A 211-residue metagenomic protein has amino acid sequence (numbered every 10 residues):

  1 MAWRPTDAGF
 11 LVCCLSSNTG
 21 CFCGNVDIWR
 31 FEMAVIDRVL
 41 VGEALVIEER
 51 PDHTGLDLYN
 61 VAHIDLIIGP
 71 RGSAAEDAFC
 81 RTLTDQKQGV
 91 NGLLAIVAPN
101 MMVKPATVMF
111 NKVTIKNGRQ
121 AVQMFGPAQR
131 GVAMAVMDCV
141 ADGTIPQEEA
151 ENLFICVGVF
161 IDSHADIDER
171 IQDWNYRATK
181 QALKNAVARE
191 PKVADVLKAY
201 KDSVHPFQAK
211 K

Functional and structural regions predicted by a protein language model:
M1-E32: N-terminal amphipathic/basic-hydrophobic helices that include classical n-h-c signal peptides and signal-anchor
G20, N25-K211: Accessory interaction regions appended to the cores of large information-processing enzymes
